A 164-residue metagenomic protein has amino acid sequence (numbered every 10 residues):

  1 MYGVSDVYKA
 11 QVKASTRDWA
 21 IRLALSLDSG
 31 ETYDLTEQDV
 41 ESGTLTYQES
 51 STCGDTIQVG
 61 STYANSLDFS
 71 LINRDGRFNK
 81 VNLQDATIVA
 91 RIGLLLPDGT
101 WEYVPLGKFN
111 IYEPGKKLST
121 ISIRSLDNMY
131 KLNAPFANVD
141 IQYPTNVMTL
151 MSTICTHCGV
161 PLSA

Functional and structural regions predicted by a protein language model:
M1-Q142: Assembly/oligomerization scaffold segments
K131-F136, M151-A164: N-terminal export/assembly leaders
Y143-V147, T153: Extended amphipathic, helix-rich lipid-handling scaffolds
